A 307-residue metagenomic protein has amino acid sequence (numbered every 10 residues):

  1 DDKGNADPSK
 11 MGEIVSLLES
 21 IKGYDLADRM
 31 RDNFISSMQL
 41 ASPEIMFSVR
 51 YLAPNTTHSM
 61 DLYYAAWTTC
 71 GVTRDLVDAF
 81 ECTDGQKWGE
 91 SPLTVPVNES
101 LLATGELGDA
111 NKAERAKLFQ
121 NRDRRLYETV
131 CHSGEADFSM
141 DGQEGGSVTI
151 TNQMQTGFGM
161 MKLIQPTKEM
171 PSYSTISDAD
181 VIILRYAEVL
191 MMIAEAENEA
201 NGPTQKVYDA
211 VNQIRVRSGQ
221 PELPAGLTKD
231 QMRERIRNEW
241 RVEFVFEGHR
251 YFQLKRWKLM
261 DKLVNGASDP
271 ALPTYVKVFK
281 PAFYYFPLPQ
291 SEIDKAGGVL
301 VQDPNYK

Functional and structural regions predicted by a protein language model:
D1-I21, F47, L118-C131, V181-I214 (+2 more regions): Extended, hydrophobic/aromatic-rich amphipathic alpha-helical segments that build helical scaffolds
D2-I14, G89-A110: Surface-exposed intrinsically disordered loops and tails
N5-A6, E19-I21, R31-S91, I176-I183 (+2 more regions): Long, intrinsically disordered, low-complexity segments
S16, D28, S36, T149-T151: N-terminal non-cleavable signal-anchor helices
Y24-L26, G219-Q220: Helix-capping and short linker residues that terminate individual alpha-solenoid repeat units
D25, R29-R31, Q143-G145: Aromatic-rich beta-strand patches that line glycan-recognition/binding surfaces of extracellular proteins
P43-E44, T104-Y186: Flexible, polar/acidic helix-loop-strand segments at domain edges
E135-S139, P203, Q220-L223, V242-F246: Intrinsically disordered or highly flexible coil/loop and linker segments, enriched in small and charged/polar residues
